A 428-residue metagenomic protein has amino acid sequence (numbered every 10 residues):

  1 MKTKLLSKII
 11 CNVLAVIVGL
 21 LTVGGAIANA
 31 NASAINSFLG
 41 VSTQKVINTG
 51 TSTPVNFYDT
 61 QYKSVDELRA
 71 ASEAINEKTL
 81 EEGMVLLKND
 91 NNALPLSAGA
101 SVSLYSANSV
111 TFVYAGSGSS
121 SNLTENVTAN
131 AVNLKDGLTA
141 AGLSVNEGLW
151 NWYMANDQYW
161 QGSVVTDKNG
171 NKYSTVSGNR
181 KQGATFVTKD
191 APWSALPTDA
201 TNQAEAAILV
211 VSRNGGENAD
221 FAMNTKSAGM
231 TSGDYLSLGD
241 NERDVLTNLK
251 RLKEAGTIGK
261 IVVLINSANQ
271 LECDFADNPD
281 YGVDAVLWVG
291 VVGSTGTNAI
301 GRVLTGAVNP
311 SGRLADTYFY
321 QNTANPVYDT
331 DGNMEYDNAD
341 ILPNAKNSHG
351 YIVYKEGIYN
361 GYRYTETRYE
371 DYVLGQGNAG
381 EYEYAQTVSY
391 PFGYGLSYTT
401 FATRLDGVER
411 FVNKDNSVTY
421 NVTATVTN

Functional and structural regions predicted by a protein language model:
M1-N428: C-terminal non-catalytic regions of proteins with extracellular/luminal or membrane-system context
